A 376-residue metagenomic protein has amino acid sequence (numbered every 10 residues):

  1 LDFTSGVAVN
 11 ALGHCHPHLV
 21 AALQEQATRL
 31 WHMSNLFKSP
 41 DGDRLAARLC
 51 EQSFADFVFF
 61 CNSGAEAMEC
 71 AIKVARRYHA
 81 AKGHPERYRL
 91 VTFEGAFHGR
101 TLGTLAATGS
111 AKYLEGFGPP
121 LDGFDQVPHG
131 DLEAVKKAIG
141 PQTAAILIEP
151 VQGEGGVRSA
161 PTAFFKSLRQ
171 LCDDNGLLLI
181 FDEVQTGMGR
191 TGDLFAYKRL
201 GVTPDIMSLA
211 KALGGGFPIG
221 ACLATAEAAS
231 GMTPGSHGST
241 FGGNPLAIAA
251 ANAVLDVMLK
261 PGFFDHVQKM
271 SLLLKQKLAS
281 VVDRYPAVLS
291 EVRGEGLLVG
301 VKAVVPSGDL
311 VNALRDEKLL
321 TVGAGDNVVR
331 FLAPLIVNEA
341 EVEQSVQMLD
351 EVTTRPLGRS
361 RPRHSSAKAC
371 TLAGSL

Functional and structural regions predicted by a protein language model:
L1-L376: Conserved N-terminal phosphate-binding loop of PLP-dependent enzymes in the Aspartate aminotransferase
